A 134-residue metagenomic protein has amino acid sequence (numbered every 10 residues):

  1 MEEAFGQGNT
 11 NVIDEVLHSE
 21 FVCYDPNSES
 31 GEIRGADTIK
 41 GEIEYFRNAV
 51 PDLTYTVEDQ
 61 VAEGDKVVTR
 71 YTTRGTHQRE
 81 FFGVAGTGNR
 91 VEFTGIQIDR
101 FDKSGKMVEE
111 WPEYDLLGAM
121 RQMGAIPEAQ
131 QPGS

Functional and structural regions predicted by a protein language model:
M1-S134: C-terminal and inter-domain tail/linker signature
